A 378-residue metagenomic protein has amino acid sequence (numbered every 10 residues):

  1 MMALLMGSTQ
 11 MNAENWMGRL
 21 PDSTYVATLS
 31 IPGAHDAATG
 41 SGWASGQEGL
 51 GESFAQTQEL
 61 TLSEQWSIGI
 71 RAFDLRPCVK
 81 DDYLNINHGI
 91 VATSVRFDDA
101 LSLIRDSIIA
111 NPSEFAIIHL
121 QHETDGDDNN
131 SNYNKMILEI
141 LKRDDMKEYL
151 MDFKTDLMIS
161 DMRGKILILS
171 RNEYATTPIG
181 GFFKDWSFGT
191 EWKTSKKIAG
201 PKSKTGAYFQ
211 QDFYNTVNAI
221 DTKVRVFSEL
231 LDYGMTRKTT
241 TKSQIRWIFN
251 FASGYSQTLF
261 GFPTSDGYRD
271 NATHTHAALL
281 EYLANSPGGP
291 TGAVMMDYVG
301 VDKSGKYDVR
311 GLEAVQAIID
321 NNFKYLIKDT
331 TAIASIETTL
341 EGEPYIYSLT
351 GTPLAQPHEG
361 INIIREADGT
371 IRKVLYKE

Functional and structural regions predicted by a protein language model:
M1-A13: Bacterial Sec-dependent N-terminal signal peptides
M11-I68, D81-A110, F115, Y255-D329: Long, acidic (Asp/Glu-rich), low-complexity accessory segments flanking structured domains
Q65, R76, I118, I168 (+1 more regions): Conserved, mostly hydrophobic/aromatic
I68-F73, N111-I117, M146-K147, M162-I166 (+2 more regions): Loop/turn elements at helix/coil->beta-strand transitions in domains of secreted/extracellular proteins
P77-Y83, N87-T155: Metal-dependent phosphodiesterase/phospholipase catalytic core, i.e., the His/Asp/Glu-rich active-site region
L169-R171, A175-D329: C-terminal active-site rim and adjoining tail of enzyme catalytic domains
L326-P353: Residue-level detector of functionally pivotal "anchor" positions at catalytic/ligand-binding pockets or at interdomain
I361-E378: C-terminal tail/sorting-segment detector
